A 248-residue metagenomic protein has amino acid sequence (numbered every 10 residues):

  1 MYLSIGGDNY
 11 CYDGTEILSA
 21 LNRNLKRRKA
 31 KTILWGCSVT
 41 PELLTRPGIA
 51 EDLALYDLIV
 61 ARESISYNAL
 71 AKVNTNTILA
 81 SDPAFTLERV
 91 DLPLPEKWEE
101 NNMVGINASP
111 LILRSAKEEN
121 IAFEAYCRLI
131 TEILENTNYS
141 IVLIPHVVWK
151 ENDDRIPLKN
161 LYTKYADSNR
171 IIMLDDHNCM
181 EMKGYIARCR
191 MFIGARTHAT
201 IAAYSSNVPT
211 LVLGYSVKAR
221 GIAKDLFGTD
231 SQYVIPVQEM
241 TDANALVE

Functional and structural regions predicted by a protein language model:
M1-E248: Active-site anion-handling motifs in enzyme catalytic cores
